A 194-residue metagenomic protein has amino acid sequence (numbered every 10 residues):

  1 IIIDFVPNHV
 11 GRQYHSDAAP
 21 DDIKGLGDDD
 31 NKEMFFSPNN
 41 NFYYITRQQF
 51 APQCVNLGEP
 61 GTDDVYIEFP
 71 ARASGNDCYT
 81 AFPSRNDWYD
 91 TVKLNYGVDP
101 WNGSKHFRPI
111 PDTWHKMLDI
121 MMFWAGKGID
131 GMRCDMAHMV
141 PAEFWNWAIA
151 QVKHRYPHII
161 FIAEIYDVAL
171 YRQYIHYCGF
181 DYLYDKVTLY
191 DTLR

Functional and structural regions predicted by a protein language model:
I2-K116, I120-F123, T192: Substrate-binding/active-site clefts of carbohydrate-active enzymes
H9, D22-G25, D30-C54, D119-M122 (+1 more regions): Active-site-proximal helices and loops of the catalytic beta/alpha 8
